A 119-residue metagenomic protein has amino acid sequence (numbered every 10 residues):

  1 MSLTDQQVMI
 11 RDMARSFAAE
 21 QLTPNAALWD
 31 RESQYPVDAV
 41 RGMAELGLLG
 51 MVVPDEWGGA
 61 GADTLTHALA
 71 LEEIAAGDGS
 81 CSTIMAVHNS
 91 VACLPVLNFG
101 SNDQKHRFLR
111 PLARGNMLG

Functional and structural regions predicted by a protein language model:
M1-Q6: Intrinsic disorder at enzyme termini
I10: Mature N-terminal segment immediately following signal peptide/propeptide cleavage in secreted/periplasmic
A14-R15: Short amphipathic alpha-helical coiled-coil/interface segments
T23-G119: Glycine-rich flavin
